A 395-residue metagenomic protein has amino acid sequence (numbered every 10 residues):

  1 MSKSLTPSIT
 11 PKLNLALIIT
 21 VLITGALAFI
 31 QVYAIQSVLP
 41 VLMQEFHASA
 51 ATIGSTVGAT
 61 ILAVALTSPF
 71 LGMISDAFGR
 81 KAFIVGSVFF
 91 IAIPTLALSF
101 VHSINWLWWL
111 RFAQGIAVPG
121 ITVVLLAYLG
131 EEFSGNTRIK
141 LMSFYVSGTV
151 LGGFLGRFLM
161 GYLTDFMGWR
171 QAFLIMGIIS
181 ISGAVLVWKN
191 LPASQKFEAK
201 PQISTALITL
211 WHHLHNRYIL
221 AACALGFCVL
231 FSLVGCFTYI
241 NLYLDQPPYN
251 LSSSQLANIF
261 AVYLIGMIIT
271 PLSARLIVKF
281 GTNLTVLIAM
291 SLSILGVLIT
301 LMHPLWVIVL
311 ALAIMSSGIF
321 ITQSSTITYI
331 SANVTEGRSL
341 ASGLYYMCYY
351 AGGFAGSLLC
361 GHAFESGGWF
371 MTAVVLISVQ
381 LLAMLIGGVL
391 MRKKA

Functional and structural regions predicted by a protein language model:
K3-P11, P192-C223: Juxtamembrane intracellular "pre-TM" segments in multi-pass secondary transporters
H47, G79, F100-W106, A117 (+2 more regions): Helix-breaking motifs and short loop linkers at transmembrane-helix boundaries and internal kinks in secondary membrane
L66-H102: Conserved MFS/SLC helix-loop-helix module at the cytosolic interface between two early adjacent transmembrane helices
P94, N105-A113, W306-I314: Paired small-residue
W106, G135-T137, S143-L191: Helix-loop-helix hairpin linking two adjacent transmembrane segments in secondary transporters
L110-L151: Cytoplasmic helix-loop-helix junction between adjacent transmembrane helices in 12-TM secondary transporters
N283-T326: C-terminal transmembrane helical hairpin of 12-TM major facilitator-type secondary transporters
A332-W369, L376: A late C-terminal transmembrane helix in Major Facilitator Superfamily
